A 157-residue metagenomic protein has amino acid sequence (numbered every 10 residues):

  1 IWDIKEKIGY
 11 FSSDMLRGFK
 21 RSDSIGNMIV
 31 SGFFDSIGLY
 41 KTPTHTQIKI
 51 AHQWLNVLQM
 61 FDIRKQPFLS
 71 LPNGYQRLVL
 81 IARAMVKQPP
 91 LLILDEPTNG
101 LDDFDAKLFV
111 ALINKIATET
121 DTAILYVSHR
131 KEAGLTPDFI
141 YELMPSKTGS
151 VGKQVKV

Functional and structural regions predicted by a protein language model:
S13-S70: ABC-family P-loop ATPase nucleotide-binding domains
I81: Hydrophobic anchor residue at the start of the ABC signature
Q88: Conserved catalytic motifs of ABC-family nucleotide-binding domains
L92-E96: Catalytic Walker B motif of ABC-type/P-loop ATPase nucleotide-binding domains
D103-D105: Helix N-cap at the start of a conserved alpha-helix in ABC-type nucleotide-binding domains
K107-E119: Helical segment within the ABC ATPase nucleotide-binding domain
D121-V127: Conserved H-loop
